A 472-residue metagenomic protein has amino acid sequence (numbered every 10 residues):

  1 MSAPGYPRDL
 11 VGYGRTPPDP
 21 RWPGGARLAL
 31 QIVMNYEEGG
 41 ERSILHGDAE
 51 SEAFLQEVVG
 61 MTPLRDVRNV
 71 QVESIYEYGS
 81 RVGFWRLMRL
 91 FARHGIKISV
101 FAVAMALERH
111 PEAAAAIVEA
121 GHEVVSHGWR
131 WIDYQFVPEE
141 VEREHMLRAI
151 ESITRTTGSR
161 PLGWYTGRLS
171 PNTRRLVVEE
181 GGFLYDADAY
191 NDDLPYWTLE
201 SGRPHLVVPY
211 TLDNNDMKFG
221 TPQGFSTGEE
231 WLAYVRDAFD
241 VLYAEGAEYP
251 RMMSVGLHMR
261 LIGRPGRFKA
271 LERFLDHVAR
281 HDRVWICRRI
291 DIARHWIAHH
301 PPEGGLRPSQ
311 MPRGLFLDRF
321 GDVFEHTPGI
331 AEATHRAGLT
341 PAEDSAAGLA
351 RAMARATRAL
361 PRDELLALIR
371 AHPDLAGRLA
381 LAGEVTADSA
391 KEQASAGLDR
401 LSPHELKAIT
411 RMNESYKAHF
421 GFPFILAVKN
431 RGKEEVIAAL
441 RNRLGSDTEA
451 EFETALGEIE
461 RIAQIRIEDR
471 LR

Functional and structural regions predicted by a protein language model:
S2-L206, L232-R251, V255, L261-G304: Catalytic alpha-helical scaffold of carbohydrate-active enzymes acting on polysaccharides/glycoconjugates
R86, E144, R148, Y234-D237 (+8 more regions): A non-catalytic, amphipathic alpha-helix used as a structural packing/dimerization or gating element in enzyme scaffolds
P138, P312, L360-E364, S402 (+1 more regions): Residues that cap or delimit alpha-helices
E200-F219: A structural motif
D213, G220-W231: C-terminal amphipathic alpha-helical segment
G305-D322: Charged, compositionally biased N-terminal leader segments and the immediate start of the first structured element
D322-F324, P328-M412, I462-L471: Aromatic-anchored, charged helix-turn/loop surface patch used as a conserved interaction hotspot
L401, E405, I409-R472: C-terminal non-catalytic interaction appendages of large macromolecular assemblies
